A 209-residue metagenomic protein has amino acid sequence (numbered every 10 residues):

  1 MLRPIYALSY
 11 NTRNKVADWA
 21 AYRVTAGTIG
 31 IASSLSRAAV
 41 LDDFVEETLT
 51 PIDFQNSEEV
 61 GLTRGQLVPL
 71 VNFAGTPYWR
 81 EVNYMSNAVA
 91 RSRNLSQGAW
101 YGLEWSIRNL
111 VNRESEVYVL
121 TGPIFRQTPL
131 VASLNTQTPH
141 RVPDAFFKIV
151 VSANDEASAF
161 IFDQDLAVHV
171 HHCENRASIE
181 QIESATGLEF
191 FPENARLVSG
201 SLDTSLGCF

Functional and structural regions predicted by a protein language model:
L2-L67: Short, His- and charge-rich active-site/binding loops that engage polyanionic ligands
F44-F209: Domain-level detector of nuclease and nuclease-like folds in predominantly extracellular/periplasmic contexts
